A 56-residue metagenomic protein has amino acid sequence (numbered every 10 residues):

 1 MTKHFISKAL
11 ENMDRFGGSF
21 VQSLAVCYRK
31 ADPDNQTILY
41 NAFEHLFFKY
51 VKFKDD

Functional and structural regions predicted by a protein language model:
M1-C27: N-terminal acidic leader/helix
M1-H4, K52-D56: Short intrinsically disordered terminal tails
V21-D55: Short, charge-rich amphipathic interface segments used for partner binding and complex assembly
